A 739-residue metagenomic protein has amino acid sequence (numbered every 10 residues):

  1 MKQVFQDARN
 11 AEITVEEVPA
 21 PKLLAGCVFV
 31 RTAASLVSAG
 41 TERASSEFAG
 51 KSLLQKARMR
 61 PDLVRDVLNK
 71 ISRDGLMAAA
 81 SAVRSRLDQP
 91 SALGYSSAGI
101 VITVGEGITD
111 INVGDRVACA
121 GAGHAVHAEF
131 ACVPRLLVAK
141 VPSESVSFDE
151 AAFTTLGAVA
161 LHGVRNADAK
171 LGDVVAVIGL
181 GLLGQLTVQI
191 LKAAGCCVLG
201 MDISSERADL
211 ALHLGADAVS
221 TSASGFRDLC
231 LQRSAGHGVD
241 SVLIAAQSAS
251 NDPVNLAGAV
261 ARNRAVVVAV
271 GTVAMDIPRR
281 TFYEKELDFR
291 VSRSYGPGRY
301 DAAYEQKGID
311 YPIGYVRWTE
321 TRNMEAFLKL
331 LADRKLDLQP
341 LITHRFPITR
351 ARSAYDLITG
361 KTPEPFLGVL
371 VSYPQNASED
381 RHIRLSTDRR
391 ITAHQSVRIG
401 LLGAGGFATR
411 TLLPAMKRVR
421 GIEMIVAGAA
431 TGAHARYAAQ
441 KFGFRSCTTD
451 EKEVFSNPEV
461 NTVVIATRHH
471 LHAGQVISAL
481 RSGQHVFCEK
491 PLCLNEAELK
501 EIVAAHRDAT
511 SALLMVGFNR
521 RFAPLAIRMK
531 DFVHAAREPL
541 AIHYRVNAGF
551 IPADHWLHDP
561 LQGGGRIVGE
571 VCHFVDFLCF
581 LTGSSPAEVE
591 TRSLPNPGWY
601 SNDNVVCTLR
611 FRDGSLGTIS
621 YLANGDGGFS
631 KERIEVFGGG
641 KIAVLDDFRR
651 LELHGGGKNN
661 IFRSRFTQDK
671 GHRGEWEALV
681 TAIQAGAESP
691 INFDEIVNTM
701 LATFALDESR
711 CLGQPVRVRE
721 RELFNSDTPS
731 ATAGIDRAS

Functional and structural regions predicted by a protein language model:
V4, G236, S241-L243, V268-G271 (+8 more regions): C-terminal capping/lid region of NAD(P)-dependent oxidoreductase domains
P21-V37, S45-G123, E144, Q684: Glycine-rich beta-strand-centered segment in the early N-terminal region that forms part of a ligand/cofactor-binding
G123-H124, D149-S224: Mid-domain Rossmann-like dinucleotide-binding core that forms the NAD(H)/NADP(H) cofactor-binding site
R262-N263, T462, A473-F518: Beta-strand-loop-alpha-helix segment that lines the small-molecule cofactor/substrate pocket of alpha/beta enzymes
V270-D288, S292, G298, L492-L513: Rossmann-fold NAD(P)-binding glycine/threonine-rich loop
L287, G298-Y315, A512-L513, N519-G598 (+1 more regions): Predominantly a Rossmann-like dinucleotide-binding segment in NAD(P)-dependent oxidoreductases
S353-D356, G360-R384, G569, V575-R650 (+3 more regions): Contiguous beta-strand/loop segments that form the cofactor/metal-binding neighborhood of enzyme cores
E379-F442: N-terminal Rossmann-like dinucleotide-binding module
